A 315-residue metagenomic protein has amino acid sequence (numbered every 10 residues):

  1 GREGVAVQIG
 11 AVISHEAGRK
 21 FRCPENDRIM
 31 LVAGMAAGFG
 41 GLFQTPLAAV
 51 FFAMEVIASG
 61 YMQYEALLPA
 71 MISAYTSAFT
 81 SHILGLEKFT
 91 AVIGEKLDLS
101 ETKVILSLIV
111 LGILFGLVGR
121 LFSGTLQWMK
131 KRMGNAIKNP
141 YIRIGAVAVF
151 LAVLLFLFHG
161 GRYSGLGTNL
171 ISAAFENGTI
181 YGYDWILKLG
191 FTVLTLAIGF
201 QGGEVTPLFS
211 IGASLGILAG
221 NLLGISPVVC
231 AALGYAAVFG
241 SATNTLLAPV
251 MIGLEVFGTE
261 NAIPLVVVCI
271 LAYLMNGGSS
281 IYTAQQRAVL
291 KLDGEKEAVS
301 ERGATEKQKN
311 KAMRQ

Functional and structural regions predicted by a protein language model:
R2-Q315: Alpha-helical transmembrane segments and immediately membrane-proximal extracytoplasmic
